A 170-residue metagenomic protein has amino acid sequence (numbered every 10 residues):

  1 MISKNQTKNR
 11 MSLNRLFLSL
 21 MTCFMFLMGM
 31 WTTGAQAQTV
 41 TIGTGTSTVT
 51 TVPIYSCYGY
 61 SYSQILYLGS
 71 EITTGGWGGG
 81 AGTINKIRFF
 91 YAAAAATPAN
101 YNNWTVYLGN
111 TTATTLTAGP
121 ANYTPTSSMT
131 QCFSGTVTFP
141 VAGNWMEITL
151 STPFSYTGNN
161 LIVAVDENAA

Functional and structural regions predicted by a protein language model:
M1-K4, S12-R15: Positively charged n-region of N-terminal signal peptides that target proteins for export
I2-T7, L27-Y62: Boundary/junction segments of secreted and surface-exposed precursor proteins
F17-M30: Bacterial N-terminal signal peptides
T22-M25, S56, Q131: The N-terminal extracellular segments of secreted preproproteins, especially immediately downstream of signal
A37-T48, G80-A81, T97-T105: N-terminal/edge-of-domain interface segments
T41, S63-G69, K86-F90, T105 (+2 more regions): Ordered hydrophobic segments in well-structured contexts
T46-A94: A short beta-strand-loop element at or near the start of a globular domain
A93, A99-A170: Aromatic- and Gly/Pro-enriched, solvent-exposed loop/edge beta-strand patches characteristic of beta-rich domains
